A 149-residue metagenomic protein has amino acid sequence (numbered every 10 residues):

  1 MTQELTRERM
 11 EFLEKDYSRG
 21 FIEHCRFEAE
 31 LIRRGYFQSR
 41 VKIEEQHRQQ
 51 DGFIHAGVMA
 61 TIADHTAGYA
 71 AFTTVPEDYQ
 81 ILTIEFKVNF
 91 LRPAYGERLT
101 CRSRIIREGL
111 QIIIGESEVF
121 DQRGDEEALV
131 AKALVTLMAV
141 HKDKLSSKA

Functional and structural regions predicted by a protein language model:
M1-A149: Terminal targeting signals and extreme-terminal segments of soluble enzymes
